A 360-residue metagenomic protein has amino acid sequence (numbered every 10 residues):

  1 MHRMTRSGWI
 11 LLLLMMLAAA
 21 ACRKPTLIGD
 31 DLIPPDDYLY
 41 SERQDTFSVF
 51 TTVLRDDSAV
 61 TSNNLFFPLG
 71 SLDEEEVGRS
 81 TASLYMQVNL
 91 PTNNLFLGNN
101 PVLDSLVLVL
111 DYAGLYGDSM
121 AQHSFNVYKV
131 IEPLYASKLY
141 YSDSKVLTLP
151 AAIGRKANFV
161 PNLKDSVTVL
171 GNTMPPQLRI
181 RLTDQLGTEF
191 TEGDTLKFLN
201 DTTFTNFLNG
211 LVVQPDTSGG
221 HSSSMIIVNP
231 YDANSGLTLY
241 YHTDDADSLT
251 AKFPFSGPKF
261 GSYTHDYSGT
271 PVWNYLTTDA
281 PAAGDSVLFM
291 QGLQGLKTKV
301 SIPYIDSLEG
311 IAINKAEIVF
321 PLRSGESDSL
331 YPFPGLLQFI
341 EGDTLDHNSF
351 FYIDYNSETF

Functional and structural regions predicted by a protein language model:
H2-M16, A21-F360: Secreted, disulfide-rich extracellular signaling modules
